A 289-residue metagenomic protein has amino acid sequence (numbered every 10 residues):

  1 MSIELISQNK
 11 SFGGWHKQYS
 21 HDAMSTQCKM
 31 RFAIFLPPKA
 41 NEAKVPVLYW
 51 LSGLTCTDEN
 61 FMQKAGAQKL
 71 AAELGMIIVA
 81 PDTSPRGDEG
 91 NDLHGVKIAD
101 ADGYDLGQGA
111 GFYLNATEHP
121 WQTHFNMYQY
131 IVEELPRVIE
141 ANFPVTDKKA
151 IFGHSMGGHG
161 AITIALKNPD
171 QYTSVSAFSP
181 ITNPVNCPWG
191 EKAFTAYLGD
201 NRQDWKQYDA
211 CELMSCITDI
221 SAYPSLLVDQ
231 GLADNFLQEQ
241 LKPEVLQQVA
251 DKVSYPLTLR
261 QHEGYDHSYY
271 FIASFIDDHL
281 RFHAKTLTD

Functional and structural regions predicted by a protein language model:
S2-D289: Non-catalytic cap/lid and distal C-terminal segments of serine-dependent acyl enzymes
